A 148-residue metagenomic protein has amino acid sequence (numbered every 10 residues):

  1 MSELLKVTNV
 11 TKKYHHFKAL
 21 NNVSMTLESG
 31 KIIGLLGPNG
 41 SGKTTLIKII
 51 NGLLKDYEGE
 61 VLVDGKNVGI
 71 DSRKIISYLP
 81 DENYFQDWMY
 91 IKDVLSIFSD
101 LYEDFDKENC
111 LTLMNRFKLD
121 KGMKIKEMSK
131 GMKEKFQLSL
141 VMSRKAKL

Functional and structural regions predicted by a protein language model:
F17-K18, I70: Short coil-to-beta microelement around the adenine-binding A-loop and adjacent beta1/P-loop entry of ABC ATPase
I33-P38: The feature captures the beta-strand-to-loop junction immediately N-terminal to the Walker
N51: Helix-to-loop junction immediately C-terminal to a conserved catalytic motif
E58-S72: Conserved ABC transporter NBD signature motif
E82-Q137: ABC-family P-loop ATPase nucleotide-binding domains
